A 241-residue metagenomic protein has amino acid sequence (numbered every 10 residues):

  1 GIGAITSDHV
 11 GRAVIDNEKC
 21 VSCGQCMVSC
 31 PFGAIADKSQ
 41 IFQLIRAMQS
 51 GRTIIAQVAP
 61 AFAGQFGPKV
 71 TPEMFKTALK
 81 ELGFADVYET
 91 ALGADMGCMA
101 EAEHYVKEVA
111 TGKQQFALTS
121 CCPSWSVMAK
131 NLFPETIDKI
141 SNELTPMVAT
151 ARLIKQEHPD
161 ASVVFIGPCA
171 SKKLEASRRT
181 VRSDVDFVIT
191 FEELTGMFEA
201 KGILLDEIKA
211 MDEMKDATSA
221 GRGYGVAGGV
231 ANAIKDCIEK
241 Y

Functional and structural regions predicted by a protein language model:
G1-D16, V21, Q25-I41: Iron-sulfur cluster-binding cysteine motifs and their immediate structural context in ferredoxin-like electron-transfer
D37-Y241: Iron-sulfur-associated redox domains of electron-transfer enzymes in respiratory and anaerobic energy metabolism
